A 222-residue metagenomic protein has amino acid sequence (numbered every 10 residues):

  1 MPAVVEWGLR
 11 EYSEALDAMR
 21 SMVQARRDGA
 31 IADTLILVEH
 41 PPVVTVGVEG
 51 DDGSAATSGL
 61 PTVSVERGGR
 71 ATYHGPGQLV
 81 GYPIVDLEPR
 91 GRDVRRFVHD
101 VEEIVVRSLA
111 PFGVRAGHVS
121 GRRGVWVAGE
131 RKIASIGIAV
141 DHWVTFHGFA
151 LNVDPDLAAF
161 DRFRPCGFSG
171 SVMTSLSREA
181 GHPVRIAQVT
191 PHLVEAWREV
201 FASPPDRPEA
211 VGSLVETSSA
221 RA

Functional and structural regions predicted by a protein language model:
M1-I133, P183-A187, S213-A222: N-terminal lobe of the biotin/lipoate ligase/transferase fold
V44-T45, W143, A158-A159: Short, acidic Gly/Pro/Ser/Thr-rich loop/turn segments
V48-A55, I133-V153: Short, conserved beta-strand/beta-arch hydrophobic-aromatic motifs that form part of recognition grooves or interface
R67, I138, R178: Active-site donor-binding loop signature of nucleotide-sugar glycosyltransferases
G81-P83, R123, I136-I138, F149-V153 (+1 more regions): A structural signal for short, well-ordered beta-strand segments
L157-A222: C-terminal accessory segment of soluble enzyme catalytic cores
